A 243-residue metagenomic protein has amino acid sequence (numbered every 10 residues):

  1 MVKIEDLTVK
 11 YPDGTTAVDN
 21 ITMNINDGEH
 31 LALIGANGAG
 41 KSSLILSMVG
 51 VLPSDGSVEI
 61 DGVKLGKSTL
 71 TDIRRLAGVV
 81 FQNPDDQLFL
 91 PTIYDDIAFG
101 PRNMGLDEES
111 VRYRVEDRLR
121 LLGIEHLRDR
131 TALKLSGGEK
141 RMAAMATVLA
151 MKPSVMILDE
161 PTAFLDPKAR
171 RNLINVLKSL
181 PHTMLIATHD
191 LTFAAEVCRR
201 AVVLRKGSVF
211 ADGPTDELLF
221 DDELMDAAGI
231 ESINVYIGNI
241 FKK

Functional and structural regions predicted by a protein language model:
G56-L65, I73: Conserved ABC transporter NBD signature motif
E109-L127: Conserved ABC ATPase "signature" region
T131-L135, E139: Conserved ABC ATPase signature
T188-H189: H-loop/switch region of ABC-family ATPase nucleotide-binding domains
A194-E196: A short, surface-exposed alpha-helical micro-motif characterized by mixed small hydrophobic and charged/polar residues
K206-G207: Conserved ABC ATPase "signature" C-loop
D216, F220-K243: ABC ATPase nucleotide-binding domains
